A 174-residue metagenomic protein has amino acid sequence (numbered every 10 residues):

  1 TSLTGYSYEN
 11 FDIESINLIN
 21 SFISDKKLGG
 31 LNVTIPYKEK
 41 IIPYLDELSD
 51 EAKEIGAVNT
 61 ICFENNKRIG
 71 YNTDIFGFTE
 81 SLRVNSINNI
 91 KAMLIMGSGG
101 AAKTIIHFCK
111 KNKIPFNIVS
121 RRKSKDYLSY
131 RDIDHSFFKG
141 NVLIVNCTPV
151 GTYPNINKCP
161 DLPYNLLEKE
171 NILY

Functional and structural regions predicted by a protein language model:
T1-N85: Phosphate/diphosphate ligand-binding glycine-rich loop within oxidoreductases
E9, L94, N117: Conserved beta-strand positions in the Rossmann-like core of class I SAM-dependent methyltransferases
G29, K91, P115: Short acidic/polar active-site loop segments enriched in Thr and Asp
V33-K40, G100, P149-T152: Short glycine-rich anion-binding loops that position phosphate/pyrophosphate groups of nucleotides and phosphorylated
E64, I87-A92, E168-K169: Short helix-loop-beta connector
G70-I75, L82-K110, S120: Glycine-rich adenosine-cofactor-binding loop
K111-S129: NAD(P)-binding Rossmann-fold cofactor-contacting core
D126-Y174: Rossmann-like adenosine-cofactor binding region
